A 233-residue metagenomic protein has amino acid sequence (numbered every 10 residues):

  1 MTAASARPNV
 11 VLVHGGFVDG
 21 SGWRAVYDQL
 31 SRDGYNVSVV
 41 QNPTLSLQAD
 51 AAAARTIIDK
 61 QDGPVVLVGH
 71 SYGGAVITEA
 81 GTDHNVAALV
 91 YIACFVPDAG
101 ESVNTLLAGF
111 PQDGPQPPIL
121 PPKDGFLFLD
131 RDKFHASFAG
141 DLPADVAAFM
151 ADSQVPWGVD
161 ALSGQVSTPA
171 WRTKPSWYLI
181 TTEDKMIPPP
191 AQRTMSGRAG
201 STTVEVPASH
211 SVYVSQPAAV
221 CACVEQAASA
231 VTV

Functional and structural regions predicted by a protein language model:
S5-D62, D113: Active-site catalytic motif of lipid deacylating hydrolases and related acyltransferases
P8, W171-S176, R198-S201: Short, proline-enriched alpha-helix->beta-strand connector loops that line the catalytic pocket of alpha/beta-hydrolase
V13-G16, H70-S71, C94, T181: Glycine-rich His-Gly loop
V68-G73, I77: Gly/Ala-rich beta-loop-alpha elbow adjacent to hydrolase catalytic centers
T82-R131, G158-L162, I187, M195: Flexible "cap/lid" loop of the alpha/beta hydrolase fold
L89, W177-D184: Conserved strand-to-loop "acid loop" that flanks and positions the catalytic carboxylate
D152-A170: Active-site nucleophile elbow and catalytic-triad environment of alpha/beta-hydrolase enzymes
T181-P207, S211-V214, Q226-A227: Conserved loop-alpha-helix segment in the C-terminal half of the alpha/beta-hydrolase fold that carries the catalytic
